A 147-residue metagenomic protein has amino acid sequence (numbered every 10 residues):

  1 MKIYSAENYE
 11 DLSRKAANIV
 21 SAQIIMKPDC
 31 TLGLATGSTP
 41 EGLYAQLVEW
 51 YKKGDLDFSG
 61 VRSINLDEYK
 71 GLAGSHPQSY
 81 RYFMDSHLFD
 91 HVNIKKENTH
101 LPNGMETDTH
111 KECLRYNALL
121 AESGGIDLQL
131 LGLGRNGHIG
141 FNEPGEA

Functional and structural regions predicted by a protein language model:
M1-L32, H110: N-terminal glycine-/serine-/threonine-rich phosphate-binding loop
A17-I25, V48, K52, D85-F89 (+1 more regions): Generic structural signal for well-ordered alpha-helical scaffold segments
M26-K52: Glycine-rich N-terminal segment of FAD-binding domains in flavoprotein oxidoreductases, spanning the beta-loop-helix
L34, Q129-L131: Redox-cofactor binding/interface segments in oxidoreductases and associated redox assembly factors
L56-L128: Ligand-binding beta-strand-loop-alpha-helix segment within the catalytic cores of soluble metabolic enzymes
K70, L133-G137: Glycine-rich beta-alpha junction loops
N136, G140-A147: Class I SAM-dependent methyltransferase SAM-binding "motif I" and its flanking Rossmann-like core
